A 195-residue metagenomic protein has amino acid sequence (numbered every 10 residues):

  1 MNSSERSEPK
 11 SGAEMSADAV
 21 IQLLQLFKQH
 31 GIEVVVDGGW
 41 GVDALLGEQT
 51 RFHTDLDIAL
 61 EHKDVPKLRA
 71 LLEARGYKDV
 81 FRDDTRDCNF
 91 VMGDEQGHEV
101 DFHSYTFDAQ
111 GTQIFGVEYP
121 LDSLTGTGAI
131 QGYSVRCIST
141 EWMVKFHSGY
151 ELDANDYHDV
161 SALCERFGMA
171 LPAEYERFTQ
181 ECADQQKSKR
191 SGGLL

Functional and structural regions predicted by a protein language model:
M1-L195: Compositionally biased terminal segments of proteins
